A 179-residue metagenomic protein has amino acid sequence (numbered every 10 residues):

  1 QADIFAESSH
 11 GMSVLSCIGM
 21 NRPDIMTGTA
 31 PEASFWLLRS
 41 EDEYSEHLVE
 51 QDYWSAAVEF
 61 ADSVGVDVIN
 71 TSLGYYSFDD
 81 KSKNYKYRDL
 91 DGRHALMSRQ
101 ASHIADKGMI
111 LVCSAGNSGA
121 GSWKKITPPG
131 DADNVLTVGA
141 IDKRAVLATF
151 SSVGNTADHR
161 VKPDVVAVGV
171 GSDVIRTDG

Functional and structural regions predicted by a protein language model:
Q1, T127-G179: Extracellular S/T/G-rich loop segment that most often corresponds to the catalytic His/Ser-adjacent loop
Q1-E50, V64-D67, D80, D106-G108 (+2 more regions): Subtilisin-like serine protease catalytic core
L15-I18, L38-D42, K125, G169-G179: Hydrolase catalytic cores
M20, D67, T71, A167-G171: Glycine-rich, acidic and aromatic/proline-enriched surface loops and short helix-turn segments that act as binding
E41-Y44, Y75-F78, N117-G121, I141-A145 (+2 more regions): Solvent-exposed loop/turn segments at secondary-structure junctions within structured extracellular/periplasmic domains
A61-D91, S114: Short acidic, glycine-rich surface-loop motifs adjacent to enzyme active sites
D62, S102-D106, V166: Anion (oxyanion) recognition and catalysis
A101, G116: Active-site glycine-centered loops adjacent to acidic/histidine catalytic or metal-binding residues that shape
